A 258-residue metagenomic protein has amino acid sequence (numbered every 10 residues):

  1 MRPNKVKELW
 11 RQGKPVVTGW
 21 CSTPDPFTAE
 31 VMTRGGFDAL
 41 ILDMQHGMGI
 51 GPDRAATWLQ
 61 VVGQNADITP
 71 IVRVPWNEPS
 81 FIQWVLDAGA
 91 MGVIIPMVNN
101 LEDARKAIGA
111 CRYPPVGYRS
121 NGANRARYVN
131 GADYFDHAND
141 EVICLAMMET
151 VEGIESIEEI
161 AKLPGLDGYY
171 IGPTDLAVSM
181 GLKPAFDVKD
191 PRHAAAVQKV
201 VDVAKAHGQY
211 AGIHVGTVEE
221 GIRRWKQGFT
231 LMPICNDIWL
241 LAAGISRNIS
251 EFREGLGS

Functional and structural regions predicted by a protein language model:
M1-S258: Expand to "…catalyze enediolate/carbanion chemistry for C-C bond making/breaking, isomerization, decarboxylation
